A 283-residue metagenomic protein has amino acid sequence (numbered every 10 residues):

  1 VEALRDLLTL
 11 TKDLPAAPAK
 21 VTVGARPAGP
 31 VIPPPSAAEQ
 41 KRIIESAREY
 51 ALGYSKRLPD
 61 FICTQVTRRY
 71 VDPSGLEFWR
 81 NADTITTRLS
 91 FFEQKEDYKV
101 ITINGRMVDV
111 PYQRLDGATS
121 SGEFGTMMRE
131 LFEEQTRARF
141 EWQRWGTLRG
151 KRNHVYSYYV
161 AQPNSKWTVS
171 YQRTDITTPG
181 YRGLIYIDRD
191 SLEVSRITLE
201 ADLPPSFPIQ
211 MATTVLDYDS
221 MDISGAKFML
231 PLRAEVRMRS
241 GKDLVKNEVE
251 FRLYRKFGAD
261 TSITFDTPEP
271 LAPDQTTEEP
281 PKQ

Functional and structural regions predicted by a protein language model:
V1-P27: General marker for long, soluble alpha-helical cores
P18-Y181, R189-S195, E200-T214, D219-Q283: Structured extracytoplasmic
